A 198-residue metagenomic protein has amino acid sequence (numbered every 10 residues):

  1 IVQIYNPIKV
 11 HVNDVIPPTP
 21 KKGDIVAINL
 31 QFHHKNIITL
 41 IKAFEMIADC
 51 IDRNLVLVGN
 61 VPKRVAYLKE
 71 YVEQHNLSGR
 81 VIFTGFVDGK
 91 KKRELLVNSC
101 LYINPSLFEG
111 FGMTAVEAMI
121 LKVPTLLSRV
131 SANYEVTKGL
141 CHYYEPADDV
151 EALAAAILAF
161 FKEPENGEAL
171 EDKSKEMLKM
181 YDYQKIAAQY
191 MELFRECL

Functional and structural regions predicted by a protein language model:
P7: Carbohydrate-associated surface elements
T19-K35, I41-F44: Conserved donor-binding/catalytic core segment of Leloir-type glycosyltransferases
I37, I41-I82, K90: A conserved nucleotide-sugar
E94-S99, Y190: Short alpha-helical donor nucleotide-sugar binding micro-motif in glycosyltransferases
L107: Aromatic "clamp/platform" in nucleotide-sugar-dependent glycosyltransferases that forms part of the donor/acceptor
P124-L127: Short hydrophobic beta-strand element within catalytic cores of glycosyltransferases and related nucleotide-activated
H142-V150, A159-P164: Conserved acidic donor-binding segment of nucleotide-sugar-dependent glycosyltransferases
E165-E196: A charged, aromatic-enriched C-terminal amphipathic alpha-helix characteristic of glycosyltransferases across folds
